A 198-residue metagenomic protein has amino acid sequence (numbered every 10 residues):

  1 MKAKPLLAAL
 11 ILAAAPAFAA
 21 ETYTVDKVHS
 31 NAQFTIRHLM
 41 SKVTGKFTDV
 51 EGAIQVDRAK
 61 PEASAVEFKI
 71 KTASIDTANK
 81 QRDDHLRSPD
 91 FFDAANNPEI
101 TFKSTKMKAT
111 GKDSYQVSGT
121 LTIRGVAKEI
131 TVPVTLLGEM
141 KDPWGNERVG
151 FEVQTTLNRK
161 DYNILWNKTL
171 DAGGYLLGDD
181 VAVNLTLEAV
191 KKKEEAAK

Functional and structural regions predicted by a protein language model:
M1-F18: Gram-negative bacterial Sec-dependent N-terminal signal peptides
A19-K198: Low-complexity, acidic/polar, glycine-enriched regions of mature
